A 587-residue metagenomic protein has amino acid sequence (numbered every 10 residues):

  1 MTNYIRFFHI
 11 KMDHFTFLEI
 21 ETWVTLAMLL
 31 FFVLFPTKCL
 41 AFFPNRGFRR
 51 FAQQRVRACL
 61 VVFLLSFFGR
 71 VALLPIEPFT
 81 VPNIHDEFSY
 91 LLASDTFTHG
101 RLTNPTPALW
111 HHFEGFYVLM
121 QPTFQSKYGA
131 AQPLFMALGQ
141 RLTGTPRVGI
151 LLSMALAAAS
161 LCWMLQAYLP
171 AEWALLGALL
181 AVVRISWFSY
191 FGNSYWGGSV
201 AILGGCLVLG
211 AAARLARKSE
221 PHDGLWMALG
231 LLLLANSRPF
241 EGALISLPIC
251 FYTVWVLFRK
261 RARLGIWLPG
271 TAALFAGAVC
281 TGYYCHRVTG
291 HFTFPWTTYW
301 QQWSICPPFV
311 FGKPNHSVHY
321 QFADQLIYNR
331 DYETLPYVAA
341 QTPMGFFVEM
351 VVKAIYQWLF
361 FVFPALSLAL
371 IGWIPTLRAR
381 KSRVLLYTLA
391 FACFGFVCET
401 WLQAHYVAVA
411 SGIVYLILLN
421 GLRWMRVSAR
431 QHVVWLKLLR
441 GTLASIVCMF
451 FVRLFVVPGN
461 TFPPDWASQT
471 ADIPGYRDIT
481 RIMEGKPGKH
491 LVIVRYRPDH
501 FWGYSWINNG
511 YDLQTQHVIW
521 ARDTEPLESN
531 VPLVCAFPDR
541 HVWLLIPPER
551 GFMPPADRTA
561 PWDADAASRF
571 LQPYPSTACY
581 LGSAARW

Functional and structural regions predicted by a protein language model:
A58-L64, S246, C250, T271-F275 (+4 more regions): Signature aromatic-anchored transmembrane alpha helix within multi-pass, membrane-resident enzymes that catalyze glycan
L60-V62, L161-I185, S199-L203, R217-W226 (+1 more regions): Transmembrane-helix signature of polytopic, membrane-embedded enzymes that assemble or transfer cell-envelope glycans
S66, A174-I185, G210, M227 (+2 more regions): Short helix- or helix-capping micro-motifs that position conserved polar/aromatic residues at function-defining sites
Y90-L91, G198, S237, A243 (+3 more regions): Hydrophobic/aromatic-rich transmembrane helices and adjacent perimembrane loops
T145-L169, C206-A211, I371: Transmembrane-helix motifs of polytopic, lipid-linked glycan transferases
L156-A159, C250-K260, Q341-L386, F391-C393: Hydrophobic, aromatic-rich transmembrane alpha-helices and their immediate juxtamembrane boundary segments
H222, A243-Y283: Perimembrane helix-loop-helix junctions
H286, R423-A584: Catalytic lumenal/periplasmic loop and adjoining terminal transmembrane helix of membrane glycan-assembly enzymes
